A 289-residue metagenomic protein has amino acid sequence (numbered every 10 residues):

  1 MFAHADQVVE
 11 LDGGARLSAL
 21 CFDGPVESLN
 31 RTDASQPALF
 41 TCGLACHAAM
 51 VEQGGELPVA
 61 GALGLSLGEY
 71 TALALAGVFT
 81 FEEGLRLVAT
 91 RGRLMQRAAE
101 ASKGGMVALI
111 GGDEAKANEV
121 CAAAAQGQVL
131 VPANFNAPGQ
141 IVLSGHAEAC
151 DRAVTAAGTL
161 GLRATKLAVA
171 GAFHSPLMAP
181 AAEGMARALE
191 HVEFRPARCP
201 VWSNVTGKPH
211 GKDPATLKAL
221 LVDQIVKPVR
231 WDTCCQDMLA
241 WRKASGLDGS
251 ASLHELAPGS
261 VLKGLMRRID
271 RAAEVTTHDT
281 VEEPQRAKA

Functional and structural regions predicted by a protein language model:
M1-E119, L167, S252-K288: FabD-like malonyl-/acyl-CoA
Q7-G13, P25, L75-P228, G264: Alpha/beta catalytic cores of group-transfer enzymes, especially the acyltransferase/condensing modules of polyketide
D12, Q53-G54, A125, W241-G249: Alpha-helix termini
C42-Q53, G92, I225-R242: Phosphate/ATP-binding catalytic cores across multiple sugar-kinase/actin-like superfamilies, primarily ASKHA
L57, P196, D248: Structured loop/turn residues at beta-strand edges in well-structured enzyme cores
H174, G184, H210, R230-L262 (+1 more regions): Conserved catalytic block of serine-dependent lipid acyl chemistry
A181, K288-A289: Post-His helix in hydrolase/transferase enzymes
